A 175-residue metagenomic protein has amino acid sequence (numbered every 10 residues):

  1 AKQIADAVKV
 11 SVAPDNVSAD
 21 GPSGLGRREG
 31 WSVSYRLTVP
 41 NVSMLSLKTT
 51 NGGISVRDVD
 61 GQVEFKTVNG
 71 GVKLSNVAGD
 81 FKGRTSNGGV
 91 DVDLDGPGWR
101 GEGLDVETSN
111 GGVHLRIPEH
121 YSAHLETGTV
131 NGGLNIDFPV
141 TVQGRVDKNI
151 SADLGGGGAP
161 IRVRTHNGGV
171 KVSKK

Functional and structural regions predicted by a protein language model:
A1-K175: Intrinsically disordered, low-complexity terminal regions
